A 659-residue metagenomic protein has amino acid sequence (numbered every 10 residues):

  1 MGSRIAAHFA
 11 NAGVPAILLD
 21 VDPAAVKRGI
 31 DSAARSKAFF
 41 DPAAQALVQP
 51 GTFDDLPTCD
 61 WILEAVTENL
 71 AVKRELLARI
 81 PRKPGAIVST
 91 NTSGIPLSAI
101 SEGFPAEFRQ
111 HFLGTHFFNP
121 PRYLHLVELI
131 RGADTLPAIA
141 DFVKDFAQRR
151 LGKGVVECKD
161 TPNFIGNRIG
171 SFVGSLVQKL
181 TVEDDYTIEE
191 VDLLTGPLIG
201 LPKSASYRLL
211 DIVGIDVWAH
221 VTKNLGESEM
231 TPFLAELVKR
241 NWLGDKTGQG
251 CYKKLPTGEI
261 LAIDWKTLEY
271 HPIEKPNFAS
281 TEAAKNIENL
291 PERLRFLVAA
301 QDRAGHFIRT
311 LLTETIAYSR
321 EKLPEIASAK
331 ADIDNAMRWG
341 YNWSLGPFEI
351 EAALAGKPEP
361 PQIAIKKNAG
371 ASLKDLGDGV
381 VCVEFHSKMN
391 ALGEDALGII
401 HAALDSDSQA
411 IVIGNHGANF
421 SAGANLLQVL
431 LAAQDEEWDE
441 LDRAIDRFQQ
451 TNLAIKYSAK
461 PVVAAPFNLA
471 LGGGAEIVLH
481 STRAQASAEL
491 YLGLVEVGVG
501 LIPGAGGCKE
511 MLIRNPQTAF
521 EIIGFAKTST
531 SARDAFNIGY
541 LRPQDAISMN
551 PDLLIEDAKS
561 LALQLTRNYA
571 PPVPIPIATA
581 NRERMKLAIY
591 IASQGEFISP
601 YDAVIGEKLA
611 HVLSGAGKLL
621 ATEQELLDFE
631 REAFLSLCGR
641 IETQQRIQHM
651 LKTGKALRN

Functional and structural regions predicted by a protein language model:
G2-I411, H416-A418, L427-K460, F467-L471 (+3 more regions): N-terminal glycine-rich phosphate-binding loop for ADP-containing cofactors
A422-A424: Extended, composition-driven regions rather than compact fold-specific motifs
A475: Short glycine/serine-rich donor-binding loops of glycosyltransferases
